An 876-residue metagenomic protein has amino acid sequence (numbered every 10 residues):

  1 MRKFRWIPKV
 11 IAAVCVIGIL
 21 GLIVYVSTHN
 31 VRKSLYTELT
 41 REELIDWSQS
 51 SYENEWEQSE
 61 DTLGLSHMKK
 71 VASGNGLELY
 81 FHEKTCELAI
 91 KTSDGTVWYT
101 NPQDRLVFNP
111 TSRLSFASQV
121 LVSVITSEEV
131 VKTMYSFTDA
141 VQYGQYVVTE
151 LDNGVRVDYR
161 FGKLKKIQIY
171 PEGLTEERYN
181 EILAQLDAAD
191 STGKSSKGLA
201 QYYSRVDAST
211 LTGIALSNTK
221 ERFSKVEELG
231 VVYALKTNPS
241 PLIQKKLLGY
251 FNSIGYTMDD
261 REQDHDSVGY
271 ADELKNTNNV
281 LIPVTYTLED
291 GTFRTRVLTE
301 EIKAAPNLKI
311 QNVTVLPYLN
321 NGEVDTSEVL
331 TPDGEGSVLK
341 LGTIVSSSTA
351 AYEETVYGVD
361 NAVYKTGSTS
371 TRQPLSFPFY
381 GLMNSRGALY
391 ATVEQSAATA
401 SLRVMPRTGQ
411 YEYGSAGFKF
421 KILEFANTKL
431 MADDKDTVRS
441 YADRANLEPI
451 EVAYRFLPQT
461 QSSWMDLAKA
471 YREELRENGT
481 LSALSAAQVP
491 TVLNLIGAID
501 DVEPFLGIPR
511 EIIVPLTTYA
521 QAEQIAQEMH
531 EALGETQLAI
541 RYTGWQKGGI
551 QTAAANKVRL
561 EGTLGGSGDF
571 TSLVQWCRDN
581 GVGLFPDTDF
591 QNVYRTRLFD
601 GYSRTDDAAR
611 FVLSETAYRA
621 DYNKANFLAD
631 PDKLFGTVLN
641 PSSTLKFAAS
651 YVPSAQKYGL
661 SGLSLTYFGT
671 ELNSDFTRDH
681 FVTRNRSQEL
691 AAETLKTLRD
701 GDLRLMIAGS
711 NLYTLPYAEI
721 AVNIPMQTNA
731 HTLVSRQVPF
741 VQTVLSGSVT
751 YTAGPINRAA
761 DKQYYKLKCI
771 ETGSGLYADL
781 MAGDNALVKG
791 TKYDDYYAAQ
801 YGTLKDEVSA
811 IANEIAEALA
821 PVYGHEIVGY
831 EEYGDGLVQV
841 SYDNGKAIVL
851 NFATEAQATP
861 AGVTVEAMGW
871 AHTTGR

Functional and structural regions predicted by a protein language model:
R2-V16: N-terminal Sec-pathway targeting helices
A13, I23-L484, A853, A867: N-terminal accessory beta-strand-rich subdomains and adjacent acidic, glycine-rich linkers that precede catalytic cores
G18-L22: Hydrophobic core
L77-S93, W98-Y99, S385-S415, F590-V593 (+1 more regions): Active-site-proximal substrate-binding groove within the catalytic cores of carbohydrate-active enzymes
V315, I540-Y542, P586, L665-Y667 (+1 more regions): Conserved beta-strand positions
N320-D325, L533-E535, D579-V582, A692-L705 (+1 more regions): Structural alpha-beta junctions
Q461-N478, T518-Q521, I525-E528, L639-L663: An active-site-proximal structural segment forming one wall of the substrate-binding cleft that immediately precedes
Q488-Q575, D579-T644, T670-S674: Aromatic-lined carbohydrate-binding/catalytic grooves of carbohydrate-active enzymes
